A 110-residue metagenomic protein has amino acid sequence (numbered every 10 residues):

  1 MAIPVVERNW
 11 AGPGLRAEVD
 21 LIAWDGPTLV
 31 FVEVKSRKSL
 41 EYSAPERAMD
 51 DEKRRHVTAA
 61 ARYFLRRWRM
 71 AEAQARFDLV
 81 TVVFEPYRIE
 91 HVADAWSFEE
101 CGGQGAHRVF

Functional and structural regions predicted by a protein language model:
M1-L29: Active-site metal-binding core of divalent-cation-utilizing nuclease and nuclease-like domains
V6, M49, V92: Short clusters of hydrophobic/aromatic residues that line enzyme substrate/ligand-binding pockets
N9, D20-I22, K35-R37, V80-V83 (+1 more regions): Anionic group-transfer/hydrolysis microenvironments
P13, S39-E41, F84, E99-E100: Conserved protein kinase catalytic core
R16-E18, P27-L29, A44, E52 (+1 more regions): Short connector loops at helix/strand junctions that flank enzyme active sites, especially segments positioning acidic
V19-Y42, V57: Conserved catalytic cores of phosphodiester-cleaving nucleases, focusing on short active-site segments
R37-Y63, R67: Mg2+/Mn2+-dependent nuclease catalytic core
R66-F110: Domain-level recognition of nuclease-like catalytic cores that cleave nucleotide substrates
